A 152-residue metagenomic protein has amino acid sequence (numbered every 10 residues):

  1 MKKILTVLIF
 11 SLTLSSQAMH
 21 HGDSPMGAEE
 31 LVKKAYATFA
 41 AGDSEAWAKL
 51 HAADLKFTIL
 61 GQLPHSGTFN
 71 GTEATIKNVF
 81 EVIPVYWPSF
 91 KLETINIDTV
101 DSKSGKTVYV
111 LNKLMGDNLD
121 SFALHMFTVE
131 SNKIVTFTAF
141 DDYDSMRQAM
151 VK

Functional and structural regions predicted by a protein language model:
I4-T13: Sec-dependent N-terminal signal peptides
S15-E45, K49, V151-K152: Short, low-complexity N-terminal intrinsically disordered segments enriched in polar/charged residues
E29, F90, N118-S121: Short solvent-exposed loop/turn micro-motifs enriched in small/polar/acidic residues
H51, S102-T107, F127-V135: Short, solvent-exposed coil/turn segments at beta-strand boundaries
A52-T99: A solvent-exposed, acidic/Ser-Thr-rich amphipathic alpha-helical stretch
E93-D98, L114, F122-T128: Hydrophobic/aromatic beta-strand elements that line small-molecule binding cavities or substrate pockets in beta-rich
Y109-G116: Short beta-strand segments that buttress and anchor functional surface loops
F122-Q148: Short beta-strand edge/turn micro-motifs at domain boundaries
